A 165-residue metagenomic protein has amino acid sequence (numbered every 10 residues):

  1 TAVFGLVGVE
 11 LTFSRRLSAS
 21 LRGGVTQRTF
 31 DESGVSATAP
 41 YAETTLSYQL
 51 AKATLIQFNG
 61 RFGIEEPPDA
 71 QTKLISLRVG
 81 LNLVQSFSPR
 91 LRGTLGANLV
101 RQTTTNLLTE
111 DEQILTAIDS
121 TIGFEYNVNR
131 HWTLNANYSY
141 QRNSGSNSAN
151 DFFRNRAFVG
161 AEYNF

Functional and structural regions predicted by a protein language model:
T1-A2, S33-A39, A70-S76, E110-T116 (+1 more regions): Replace "Gram-negative outer membrane beta-barrel proteins" with "bacterial and organellar outer membrane beta-barrel
V3, V25-T29, F62-E66, L99-T103 (+2 more regions): Transmembrane beta-strands of outer-membrane beta-barrel pores
V3-V7, G23-V25, P40-T44, L77-L81 (+2 more regions): Hydrophobic, lipid-facing positions within transmembrane beta-strands of outer-membrane proteins
G8, F13-R15, L50-K52, F87-P89 (+3 more regions): Outer-membrane beta-barrel proteins
R15-L21, K52-F58, P89-L95, Y126-A136: Repeated loop/turn-to-beta-strand initiation elements of outer-membrane beta-barrel proteins
R28-E32, E43, E65-D69, G80 (+2 more regions): Extracellular loop and loop/strand-boundary signature of outer-membrane beta-barrel proteins
Q57-L108: C-terminal structural cap/anchor segments
F124-N127, H131-T133, N137, F153-F165: Outer-membrane beta-barrel "beta-signal"
